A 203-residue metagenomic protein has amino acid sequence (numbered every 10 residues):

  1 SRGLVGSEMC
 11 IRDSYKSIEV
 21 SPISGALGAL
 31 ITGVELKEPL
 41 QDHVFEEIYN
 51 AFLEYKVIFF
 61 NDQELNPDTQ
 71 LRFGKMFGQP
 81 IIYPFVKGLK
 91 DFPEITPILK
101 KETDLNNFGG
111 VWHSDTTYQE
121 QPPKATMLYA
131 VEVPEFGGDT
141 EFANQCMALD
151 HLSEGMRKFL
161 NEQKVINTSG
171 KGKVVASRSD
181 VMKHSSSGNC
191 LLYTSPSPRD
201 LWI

Functional and structural regions predicted by a protein language model:
S1, I23-A26, S186: Intrinsically disordered, low-complexity segments enriched in small/polar residues
S1-I11, Y193-I203: Single conserved hydrophobic/aromatic residue that forms the stacking wall/gate of nucleotide- or nucleobase-binding
S7, R12-T140: Non-heme Fe(II)-dependent double-stranded beta-helix
V86-K90, V174-S179: Short linear loop/turn motifs
N106-S114, Y118-V175, V181-S195, R199: Catalytic core of non-heme Fe(II) oxygenases with the double-stranded beta-helix
